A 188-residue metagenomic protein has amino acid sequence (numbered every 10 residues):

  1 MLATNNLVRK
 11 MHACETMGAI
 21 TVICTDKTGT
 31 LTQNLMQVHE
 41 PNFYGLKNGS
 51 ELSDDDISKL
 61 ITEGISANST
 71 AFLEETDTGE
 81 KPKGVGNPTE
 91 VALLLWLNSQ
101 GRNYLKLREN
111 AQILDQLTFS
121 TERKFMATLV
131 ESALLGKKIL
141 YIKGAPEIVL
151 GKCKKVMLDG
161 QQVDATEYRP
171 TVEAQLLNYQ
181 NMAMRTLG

Functional and structural regions predicted by a protein language model:
M1-G188: Conserved cytosolic headpiece of P-type ATPases
